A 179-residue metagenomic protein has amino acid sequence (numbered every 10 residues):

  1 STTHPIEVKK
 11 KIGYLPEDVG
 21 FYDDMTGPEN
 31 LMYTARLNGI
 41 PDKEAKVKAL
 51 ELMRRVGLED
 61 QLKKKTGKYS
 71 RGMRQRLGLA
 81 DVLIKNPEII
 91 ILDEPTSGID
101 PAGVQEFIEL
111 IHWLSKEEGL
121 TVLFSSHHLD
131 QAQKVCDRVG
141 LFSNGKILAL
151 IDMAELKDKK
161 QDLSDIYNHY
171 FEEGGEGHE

Functional and structural regions predicted by a protein language model:
M32, R36, K43-Q61: Conserved ABC ATPase "signature" region
K65-Y69: Conserved ABC ATPase signature
N86: Conserved catalytic motifs of ABC-family nucleotide-binding domains
I90-D93: Catalytic Walker B motif of ABC-type/P-loop ATPase nucleotide-binding domains
Q105-E117: Helical segment within the ABC ATPase nucleotide-binding domain
